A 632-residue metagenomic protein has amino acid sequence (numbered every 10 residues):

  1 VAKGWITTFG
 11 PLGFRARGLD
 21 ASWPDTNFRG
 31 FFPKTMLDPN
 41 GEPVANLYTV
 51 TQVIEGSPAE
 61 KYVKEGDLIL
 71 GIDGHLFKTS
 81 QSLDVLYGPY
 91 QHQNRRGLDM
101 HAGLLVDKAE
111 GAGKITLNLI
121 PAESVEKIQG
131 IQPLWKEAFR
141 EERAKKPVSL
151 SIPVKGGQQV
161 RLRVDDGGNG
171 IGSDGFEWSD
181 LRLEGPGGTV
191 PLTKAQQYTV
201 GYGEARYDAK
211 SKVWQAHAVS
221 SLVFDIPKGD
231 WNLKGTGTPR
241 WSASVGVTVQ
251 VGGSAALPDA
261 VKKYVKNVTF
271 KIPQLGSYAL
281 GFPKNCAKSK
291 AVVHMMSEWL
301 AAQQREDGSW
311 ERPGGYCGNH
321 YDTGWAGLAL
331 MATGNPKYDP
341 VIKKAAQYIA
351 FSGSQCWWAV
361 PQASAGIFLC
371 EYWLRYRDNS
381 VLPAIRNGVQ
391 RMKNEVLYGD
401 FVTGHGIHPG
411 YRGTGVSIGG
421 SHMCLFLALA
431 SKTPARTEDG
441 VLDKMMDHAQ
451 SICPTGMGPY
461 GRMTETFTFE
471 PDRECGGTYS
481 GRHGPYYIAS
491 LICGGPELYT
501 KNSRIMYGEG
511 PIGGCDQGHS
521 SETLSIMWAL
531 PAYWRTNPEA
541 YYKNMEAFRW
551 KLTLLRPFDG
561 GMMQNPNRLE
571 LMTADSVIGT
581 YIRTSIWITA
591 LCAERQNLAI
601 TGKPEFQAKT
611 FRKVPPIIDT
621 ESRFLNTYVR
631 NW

Functional and structural regions predicted by a protein language model:
A2-Q52, V106-V125: PDZ/PDZ-like peptide-tail recognition elements
I54-L68: PDZ/PDZ-like domain micro-motif
P58-E60, G71-A122: PDZ domains, with a preference for the canonical peptide-binding region formed by the helix
K127-N267: Gly-Asp-aromatic-enriched flexible segments
V261-K284, A291, T500-I505, A532-W632: Terminal, non-catalytic domain-edge segments
P273-S277, N319-M331, A359-E371, V416-A428 (+3 more regions): Well-ordered alpha-helical segments within folded domains of soluble proteins
G281-H294, L330-K344, Y372-Q390, A428-D447 (+3 more regions): Structural helix-adjacent loops and short alpha-helical linkers that scaffold large soluble proteins
S297-C317, I342-P361, R391-T414, D447-G481 (+3 more regions): Glycine- and aromatic-rich loop/turn segments at beta-sheet edges
